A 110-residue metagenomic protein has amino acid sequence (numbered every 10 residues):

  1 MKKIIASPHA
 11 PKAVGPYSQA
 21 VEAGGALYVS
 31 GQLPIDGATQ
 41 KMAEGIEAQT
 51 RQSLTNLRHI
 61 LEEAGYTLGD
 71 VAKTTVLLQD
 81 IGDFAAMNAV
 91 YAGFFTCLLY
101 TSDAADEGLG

Functional and structural regions predicted by a protein language model:
K2-K3: Extreme N-terminal starter segment of soluble prokaryotic enzymes
Q19-E44: RNase H-like nuclease fold core
A48-E62: Short, well-ordered amphipathic alpha-helical segments that serve as non-catalytic structural scaffolds within diverse
I60-D70: Phosphate/pyrophosphate-binding loops at sites that engage ATP/ADP/AMP, CoA/4′-phosphopantetheine, polyphosphate
T75-G82: Glycine-rich phosphate-binding loops at beta-strand->alpha-helix junctions
F94, L98-L99: A glycine-rich helix N-cap at a beta->alpha junction
Y100-A105: Conserved small/polar residues in nucleotide/adenosyl-binding loops
